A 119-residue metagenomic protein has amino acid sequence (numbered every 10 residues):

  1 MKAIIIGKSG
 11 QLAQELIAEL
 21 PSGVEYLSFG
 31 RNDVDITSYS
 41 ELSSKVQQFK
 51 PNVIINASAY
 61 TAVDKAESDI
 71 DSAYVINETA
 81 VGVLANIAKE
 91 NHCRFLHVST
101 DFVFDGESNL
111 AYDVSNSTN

Functional and structural regions predicted by a protein language model:
K2-P21: N-terminal Rossmann NAD(P)H-binding glycine-rich loop of SDR-like oxidoreductase domains
I6, F29, I54-S58, F95-T100 (+1 more regions): SDR active-site strand-loop-helix element
A13, V63-D64, F104-G106: Glycine/Thr-rich phosphate-binding loops of Rossmann-like dinucleotide-binding domains
P21-S44: Adenosine-cofactor binding site in Rossmann-like domains, unifying the SAM/SAH pocket of S-adenosylmethionine-dependent
Y39-I76: NAD(P)H-binding glycine-rich loop region in Rossmannoid oxidoreductase-like domains and their noncatalytic homologs
V46, G82-A85, K89: A structural alpha-helix within SAM-dependent methyltransferase catalytic domains
S68, V75, T79-V83, V103-N119: Catalytic helix-loop patch of NAD(P)-dependent Rossmann-fold dehydrogenases
E90-R94: A short helix->loop->beta-strand "cap" motif at the edges of active sites that frequently abuts
